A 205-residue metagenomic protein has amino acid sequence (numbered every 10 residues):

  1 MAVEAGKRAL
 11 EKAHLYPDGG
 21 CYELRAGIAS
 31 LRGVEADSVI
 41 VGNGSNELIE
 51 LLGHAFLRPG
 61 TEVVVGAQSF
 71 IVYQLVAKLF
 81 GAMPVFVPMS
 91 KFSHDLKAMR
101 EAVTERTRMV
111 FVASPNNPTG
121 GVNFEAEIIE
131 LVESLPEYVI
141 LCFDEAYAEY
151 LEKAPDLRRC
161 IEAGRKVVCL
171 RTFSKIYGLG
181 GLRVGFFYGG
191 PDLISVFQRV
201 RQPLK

Functional and structural regions predicted by a protein language model:
M1, S45-N46, F70, S114-P118 (+2 more regions): Short glycine-rich anion-binding loops that position phosphate/pyrophosphate groups of nucleotides and phosphorylated
M1-N46, L51: N-terminal small-domain helix-loop-helix segment of the aminotransferase-like
R8, S30, H54, R58 (+3 more regions): Short, well-ordered alpha-helices that flank and scaffold nucleotide-derived cofactor binding pockets
G20, K166-K205: PLP-dependent aminotransferase class I/II
S38, A55-A113: PLP-dependent aminotransferase-like
I40, V64, V85, C142 (+1 more regions): Structural detector of well-ordered beta-strand residues that form the stable sheet scaffold of enzyme domains
K78, L96-E105, P118-L179: Active-site pre-lysine segment of PLP-dependent enzymes
